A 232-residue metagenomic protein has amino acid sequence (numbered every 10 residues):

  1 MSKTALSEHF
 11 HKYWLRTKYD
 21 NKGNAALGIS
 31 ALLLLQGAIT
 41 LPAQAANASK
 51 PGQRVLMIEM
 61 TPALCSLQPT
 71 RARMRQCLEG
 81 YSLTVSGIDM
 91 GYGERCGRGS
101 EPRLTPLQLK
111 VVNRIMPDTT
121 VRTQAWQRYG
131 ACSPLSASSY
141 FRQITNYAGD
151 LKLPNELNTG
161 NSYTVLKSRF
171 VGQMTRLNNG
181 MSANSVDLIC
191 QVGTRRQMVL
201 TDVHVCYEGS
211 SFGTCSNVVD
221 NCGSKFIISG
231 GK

Functional and structural regions predicted by a protein language model:
A5-I29: Bacterial N-terminal signal peptides that target proteins for export
N21-L27, Q44, N217-V219: N-terminal leader/presequence segments that precede the conserved core
L35-P42: C-terminal segment of classical bacterial N-terminal signal peptides
A45-G52: Cleaved targeting-peptide boundary
N47, T61, Q68-K232: Domain-level detector of nuclease and nuclease-like folds in predominantly extracellular/periplasmic contexts
Q53-V55, C65-Q68: GGW-centered surface loops in extracellular recognition modules
